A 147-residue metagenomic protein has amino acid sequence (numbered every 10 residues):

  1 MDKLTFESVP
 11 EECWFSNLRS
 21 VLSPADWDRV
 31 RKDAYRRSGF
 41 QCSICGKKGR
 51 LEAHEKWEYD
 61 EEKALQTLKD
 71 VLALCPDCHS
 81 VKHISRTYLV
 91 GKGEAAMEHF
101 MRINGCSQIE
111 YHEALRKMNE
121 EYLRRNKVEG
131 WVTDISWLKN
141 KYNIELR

Functional and structural regions predicted by a protein language model:
M1-V30, G91-R147: A boundary/linker detector
R31, S43-A73, K82-V90, E94: Histidine-centered nuclease catalytic patch
A34: Catalytic phosphate/metal-binding cores of nucleic-acid and nucleotide-processing enzymes, i.e., regions that mediate
H79: Extended ligand-binding groove/face enriched in aromatic
